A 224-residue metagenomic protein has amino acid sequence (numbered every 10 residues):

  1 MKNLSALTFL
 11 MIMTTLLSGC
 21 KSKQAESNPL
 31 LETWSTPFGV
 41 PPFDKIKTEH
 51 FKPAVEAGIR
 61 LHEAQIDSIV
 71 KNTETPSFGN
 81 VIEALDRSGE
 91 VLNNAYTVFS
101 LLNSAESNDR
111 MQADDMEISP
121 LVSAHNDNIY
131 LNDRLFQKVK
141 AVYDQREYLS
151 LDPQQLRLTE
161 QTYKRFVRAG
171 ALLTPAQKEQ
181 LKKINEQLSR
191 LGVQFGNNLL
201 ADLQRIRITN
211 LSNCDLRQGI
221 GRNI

Functional and structural regions predicted by a protein language model:
M1-A25: Bacterial Sec-dependent N-terminal signal peptides
C20-I224: Zn2+-dependent metallopeptidase catalytic domains
